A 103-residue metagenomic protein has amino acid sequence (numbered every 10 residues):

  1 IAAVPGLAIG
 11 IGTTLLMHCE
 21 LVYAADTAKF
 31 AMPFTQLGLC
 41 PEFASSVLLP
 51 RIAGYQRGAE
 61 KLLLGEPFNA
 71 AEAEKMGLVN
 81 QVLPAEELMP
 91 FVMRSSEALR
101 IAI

Functional and structural regions predicted by a protein language model:
I1-I103: Crotonase-fold acyl-CoA enzyme core
